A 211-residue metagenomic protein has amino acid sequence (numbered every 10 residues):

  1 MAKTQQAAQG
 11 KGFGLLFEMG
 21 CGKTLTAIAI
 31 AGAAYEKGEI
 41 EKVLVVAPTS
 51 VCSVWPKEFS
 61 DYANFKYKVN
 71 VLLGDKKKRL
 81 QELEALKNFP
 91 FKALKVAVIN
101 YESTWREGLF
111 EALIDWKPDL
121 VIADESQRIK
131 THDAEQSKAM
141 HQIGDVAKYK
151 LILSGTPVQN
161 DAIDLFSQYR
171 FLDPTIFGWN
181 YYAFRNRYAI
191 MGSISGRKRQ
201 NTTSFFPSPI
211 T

Functional and structural regions predicted by a protein language model:
M1-F17: Conserved pre-motif I regulatory segment
Q5-A8, T24-E39, A139-H141, F171-L172: Walker A/P-loop NTP-binding motif
E18, P48, T156: P-loop (Walker A) phosphate-binding loop of NTP-binding proteins
T26, E39-D61, Q159-D164: Conserved Walker A/P-loop ATP-binding site and its immediately adjacent core in helicase/helicase-like ATPase domains
V51-K77, L172-I176: Conserved helix-turn-beta segment of the N-terminal RecA-like "Helicase ATP-binding" lobe in SF1/SF2 helicases
D61, V69, N88, L120 (+1 more regions): Conserved P-loop NTPase motor "coupling/switch" region that bridges the ATPase
K78-V96, Y101-K117, T131-A134: Conserved helix/coil segment N-terminal to the catalytic DExD/H
D124-E125: Walker B catalytic acidic pair
